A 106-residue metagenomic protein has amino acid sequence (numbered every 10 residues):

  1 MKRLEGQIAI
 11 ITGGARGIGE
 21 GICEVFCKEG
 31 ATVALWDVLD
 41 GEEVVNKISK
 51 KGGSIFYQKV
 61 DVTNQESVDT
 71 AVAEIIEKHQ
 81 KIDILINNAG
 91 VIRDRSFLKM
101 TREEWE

Functional and structural regions predicted by a protein language model:
K2-A34: Canonical Rossmann dinucleotide-binding motif of NAD(H)/NADP(H)-dependent dehydrogenases/reductases, specifically
L35, Q58-K59: Conserved residues in the N-terminal Rossmann fold of short-chain dehydrogenase/reductase
V38-K51: N-terminal Rossmann/SDR dinucleotide-binding element
L39, I92-R95: Active-site beta-alpha loop architecture of Rossmann-like, nucleotide-cofactor-dependent enzymes
K51-S54, E74-N87, R93: A glycine-rich helix->loop->beta "capping" turn within Rossmann-like NAD(P)(H)-dependent oxidoreductase domains
K59-A71, R102: The beta1-alpha1 cofactor-binding region of Rossmann-like NAD(H)/NADP(H)-dependent oxidoreductases
S96-F97, E104-E106: Substrate-binding pocket helix/loop in short-chain dehydrogenase/reductase
